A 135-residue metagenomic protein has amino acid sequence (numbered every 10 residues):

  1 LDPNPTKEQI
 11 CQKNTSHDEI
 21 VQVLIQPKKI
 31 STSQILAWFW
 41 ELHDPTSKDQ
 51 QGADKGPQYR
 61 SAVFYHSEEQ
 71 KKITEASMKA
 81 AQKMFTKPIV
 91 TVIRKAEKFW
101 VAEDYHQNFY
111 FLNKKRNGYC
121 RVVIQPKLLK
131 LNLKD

Functional and structural regions predicted by a protein language model:
L1-D135: Flexible coil/turn and secondary-structure edge motifs
